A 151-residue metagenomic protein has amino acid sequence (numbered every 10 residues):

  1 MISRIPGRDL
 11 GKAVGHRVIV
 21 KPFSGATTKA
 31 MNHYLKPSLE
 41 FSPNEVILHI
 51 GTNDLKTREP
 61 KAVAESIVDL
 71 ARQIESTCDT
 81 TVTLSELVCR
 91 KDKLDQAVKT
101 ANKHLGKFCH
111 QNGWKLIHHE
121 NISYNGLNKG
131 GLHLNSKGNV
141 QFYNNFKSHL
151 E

Functional and structural regions predicted by a protein language model:
M1-R8: Catalytic nucleophile-elbow at a beta strand-turn-alpha helix junction centered on a G-D-S/GDSL motif, marking
I2, G25-A26: Short active-site-proximal "capping" loops at secondary-structure junctions
D9-I19, A26, N32-E151: Alpha-helical cap/lid subdomain in secreted, periplasmic, or secretory-pathway luminal O-acyl-processing enzymes
